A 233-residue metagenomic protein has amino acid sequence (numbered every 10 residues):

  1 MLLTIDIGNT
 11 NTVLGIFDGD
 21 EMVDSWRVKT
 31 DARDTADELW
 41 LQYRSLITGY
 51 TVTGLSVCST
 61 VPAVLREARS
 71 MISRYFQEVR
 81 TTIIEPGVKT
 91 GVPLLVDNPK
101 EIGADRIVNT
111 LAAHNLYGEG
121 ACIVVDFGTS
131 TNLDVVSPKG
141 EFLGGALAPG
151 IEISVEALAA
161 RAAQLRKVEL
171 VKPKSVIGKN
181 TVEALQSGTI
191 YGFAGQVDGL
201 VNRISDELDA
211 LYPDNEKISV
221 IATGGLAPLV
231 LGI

Functional and structural regions predicted by a protein language model:
M1-K89: N-terminal glycine/serine-rich phosphate-binding loop of ATP-dependent small-molecule kinases, especially carbohydrate
M1-T4, A121, S154-I233: ATP-binding/phosphotransfer module of carbohydrate and carboxylate kinases, centering on a glycine-rich
M1-V23, A113, E119-F142, L158: Gly/Thr-rich phosphate-binding beta-strand-loop-beta motif of the actin/hexokinase/Hsp70
D18, S45, S70, R74 (+4 more regions): Short, well-ordered alpha-helices that flank and scaffold nucleotide-derived cofactor binding pockets
T30-D31, P149-I151: A short acidic/small-residue loop/turn micro-motif
A36-L39, V92-L94, S154-A159: Short, charged, surface-exposed secondary-structure boundary motifs
G49-I102, K139-L143, G150-I151, K179-I190 (+3 more regions): Short beta-strand-loop/turn "lid" adjacent to the catalytic site in phosphate-handling enzymes
G91-C122: Conserved phosphate-binding catalytic cores of ATP/NTP-utilizing and phosphoryl-transfer enzymes
